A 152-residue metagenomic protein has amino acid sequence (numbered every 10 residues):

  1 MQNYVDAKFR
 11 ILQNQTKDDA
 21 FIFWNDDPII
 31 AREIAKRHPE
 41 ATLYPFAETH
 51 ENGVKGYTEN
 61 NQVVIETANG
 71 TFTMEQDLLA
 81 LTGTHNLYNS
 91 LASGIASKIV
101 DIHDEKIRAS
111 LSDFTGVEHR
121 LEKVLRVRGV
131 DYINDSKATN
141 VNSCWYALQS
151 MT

Functional and structural regions predicted by a protein language model:
M1-Y132: Acidic, Mg2+-coordinating active-site environments of NTP-dependent enzymes
S136-T152: AMP-binding/adenylate-forming catalytic core of the ANL superfamily
